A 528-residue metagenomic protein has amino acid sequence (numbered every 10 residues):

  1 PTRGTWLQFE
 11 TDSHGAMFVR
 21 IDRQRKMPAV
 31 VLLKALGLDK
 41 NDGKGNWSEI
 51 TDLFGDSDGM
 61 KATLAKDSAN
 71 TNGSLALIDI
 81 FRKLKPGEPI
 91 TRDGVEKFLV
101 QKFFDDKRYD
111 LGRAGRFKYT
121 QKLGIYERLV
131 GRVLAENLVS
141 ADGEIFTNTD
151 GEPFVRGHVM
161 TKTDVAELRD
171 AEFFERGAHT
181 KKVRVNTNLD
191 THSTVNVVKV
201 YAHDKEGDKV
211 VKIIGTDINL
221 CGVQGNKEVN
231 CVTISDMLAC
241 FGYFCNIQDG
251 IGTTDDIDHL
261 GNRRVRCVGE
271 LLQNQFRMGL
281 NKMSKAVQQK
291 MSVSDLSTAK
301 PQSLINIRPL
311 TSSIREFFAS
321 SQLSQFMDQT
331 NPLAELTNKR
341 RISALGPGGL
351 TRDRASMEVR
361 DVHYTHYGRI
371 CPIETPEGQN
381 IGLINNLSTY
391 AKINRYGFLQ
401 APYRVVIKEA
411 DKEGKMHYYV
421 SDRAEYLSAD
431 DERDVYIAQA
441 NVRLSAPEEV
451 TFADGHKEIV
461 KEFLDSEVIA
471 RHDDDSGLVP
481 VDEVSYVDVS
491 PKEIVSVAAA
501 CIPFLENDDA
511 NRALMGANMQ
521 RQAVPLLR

Functional and structural regions predicted by a protein language model:
P1-S343, S388-A391, R395-L527: N-terminal non-catalytic structural scaffold regions of very large proteins
R341-P372, L527-R528: Flexible, glycine/threonine-enriched loop-and-boundary segments that flank and lead into catalytic domains of large
T375: Short, acidic, Ser/Thr-enriched surface-loop or helix-capping motifs
